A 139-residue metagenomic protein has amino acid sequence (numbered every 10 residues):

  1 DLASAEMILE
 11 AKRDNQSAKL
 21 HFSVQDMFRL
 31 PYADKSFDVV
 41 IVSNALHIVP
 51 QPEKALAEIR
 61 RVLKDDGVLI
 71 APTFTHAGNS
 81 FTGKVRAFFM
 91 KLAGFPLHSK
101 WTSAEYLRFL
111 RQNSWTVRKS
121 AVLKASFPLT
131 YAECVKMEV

Functional and structural regions predicted by a protein language model:
D1-R29: Class I SAM-dependent methyltransferase SAM/SAH-binding core
S23, I41, I70: Conserved Rossmann-like nucleotide-binding pocket used by diverse enzymes that bind dinucleotide cofactors
Q25-V40: A short acidic, Gly/Pro-enriched loop at the edge of an enzyme's catalytic core that lines a small-molecule cofactor
V39-P52: A short SAM/SAH-binding and catalytic strip from SAM-dependent methyltransferases
E53-V68: A short glycine-rich, Lys/Arg-flanked "PGG" loop and its adjoining helix->strand segment in the class I
V68-A93: Conserved class I S-adenosyl-L-methionine
L97-S114: Short alpha-helix
N113-V139: Core SAM-dependent methyltransferase catalytic element
